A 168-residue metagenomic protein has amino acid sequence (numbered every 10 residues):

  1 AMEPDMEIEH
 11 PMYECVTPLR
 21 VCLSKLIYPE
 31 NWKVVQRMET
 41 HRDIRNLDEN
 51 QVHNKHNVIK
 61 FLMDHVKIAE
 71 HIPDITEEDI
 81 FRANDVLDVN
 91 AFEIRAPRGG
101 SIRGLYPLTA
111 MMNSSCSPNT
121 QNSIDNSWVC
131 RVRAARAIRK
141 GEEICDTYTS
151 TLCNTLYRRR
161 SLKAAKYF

Functional and structural regions predicted by a protein language model:
A1-P118, N122-N126: SET-domain substrate-recognition elements in eukaryotic SAM-dependent protein methyltransferases
M2-V21, S114-F168: C-terminal SET catalytic tail plus cysteine-rich post-SET Zn-binding segment of SAM-dependent SET-domain
